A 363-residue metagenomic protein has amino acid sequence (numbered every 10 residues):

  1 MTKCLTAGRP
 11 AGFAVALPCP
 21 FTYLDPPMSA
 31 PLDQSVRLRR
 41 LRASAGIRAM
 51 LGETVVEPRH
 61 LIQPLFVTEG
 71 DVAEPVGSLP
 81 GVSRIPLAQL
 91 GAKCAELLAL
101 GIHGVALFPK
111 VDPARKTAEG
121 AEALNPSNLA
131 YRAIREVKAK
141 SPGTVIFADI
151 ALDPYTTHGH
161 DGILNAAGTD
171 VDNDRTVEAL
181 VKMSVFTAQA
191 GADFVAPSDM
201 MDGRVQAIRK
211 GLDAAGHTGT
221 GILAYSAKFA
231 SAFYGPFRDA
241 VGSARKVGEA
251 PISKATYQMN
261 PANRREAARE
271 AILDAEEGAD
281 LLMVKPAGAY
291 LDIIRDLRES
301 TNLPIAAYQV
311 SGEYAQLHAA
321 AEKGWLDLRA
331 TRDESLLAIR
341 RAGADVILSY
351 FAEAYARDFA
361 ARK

Functional and structural regions predicted by a protein language model:
F13, F21-Y23: Aromatic (phenylalanine/tyrosine) cluster motif
Y23-D25, I339: Long, compositionally biased, helix-prone stretches
M28-A88: An N-cap/entry alpha-helix motif that binds or orients negatively charged groups
H60, D71-R362: Alpha/beta enzyme core
